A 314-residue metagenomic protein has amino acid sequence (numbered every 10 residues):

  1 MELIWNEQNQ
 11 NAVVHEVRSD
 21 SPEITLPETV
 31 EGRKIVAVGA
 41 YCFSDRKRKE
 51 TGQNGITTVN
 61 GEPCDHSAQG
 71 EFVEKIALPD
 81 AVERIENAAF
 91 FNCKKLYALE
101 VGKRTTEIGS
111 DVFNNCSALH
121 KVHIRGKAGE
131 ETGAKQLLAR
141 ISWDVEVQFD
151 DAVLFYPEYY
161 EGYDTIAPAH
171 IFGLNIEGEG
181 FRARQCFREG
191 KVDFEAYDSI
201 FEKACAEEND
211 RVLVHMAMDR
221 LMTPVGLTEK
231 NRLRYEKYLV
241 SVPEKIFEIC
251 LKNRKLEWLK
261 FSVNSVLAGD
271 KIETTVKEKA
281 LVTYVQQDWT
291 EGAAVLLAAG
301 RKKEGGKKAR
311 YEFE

Functional and structural regions predicted by a protein language model:
M1-N11, R18-V36, K47-R84, K94-E107 (+4 more regions): Structural signature of tandem-repeat unit edges
V38-A40: Extracellular beta-strand-rich solenoid/capping regions of secreted or surface-exposed proteins that bind or remodel
N87, K255-N264, W289-A298: Ankyrin repeat structural motif
N231-L233, F261-D270, V295-K303: Ankyrin repeat domain, specifically the short helix-to-loop turn at the C-terminus of the second helix of each repeat
V282-E314: Charge-dense, extended regions
